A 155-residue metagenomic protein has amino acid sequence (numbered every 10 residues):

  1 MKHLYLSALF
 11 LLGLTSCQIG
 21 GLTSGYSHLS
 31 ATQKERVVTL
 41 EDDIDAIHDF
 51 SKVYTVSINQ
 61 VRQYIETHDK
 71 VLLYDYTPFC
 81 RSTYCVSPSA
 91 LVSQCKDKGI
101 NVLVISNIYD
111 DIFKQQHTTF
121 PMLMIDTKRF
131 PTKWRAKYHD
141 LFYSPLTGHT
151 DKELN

Functional and structural regions predicted by a protein language model:
M1-L4: Positively charged n-region of N-terminal signal peptides that target proteins for export
G13-S16: C-terminal motif of bacterial Sec signal peptides marking the signal peptidase cleavage site
Q18-G21: Bacterial signal peptide processing site
Y26-I47: Post-signal peptide N-terminal segment of mature Sec-exported envelope proteins
Q63-P88: Short active-site neighborhood of thiol/selenol oxidoreductases, capturing the structured segment around
T77-T83, Y109-D111, F130: Short acidic, S/G/P-rich loop/turn micro-motifs used as interaction or catalytic elements
Y84-L123: Structural microenvironment flanking redox-active thiols in thiol-disulfide oxidoreductases
Q116-L154: Short, internal strand/loop/helix patches that form the active-site neighborhood or redox-interaction surface
